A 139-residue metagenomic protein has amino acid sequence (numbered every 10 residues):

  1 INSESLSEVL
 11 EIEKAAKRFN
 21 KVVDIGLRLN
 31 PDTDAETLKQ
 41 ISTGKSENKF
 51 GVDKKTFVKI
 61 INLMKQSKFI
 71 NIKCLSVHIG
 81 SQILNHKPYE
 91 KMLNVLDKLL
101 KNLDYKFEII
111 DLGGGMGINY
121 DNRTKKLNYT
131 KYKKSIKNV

Functional and structural regions predicted by a protein language model:
I1-F107, I118: Active-site-proximal beta-alpha core segment in soluble small-molecule metabolic enzymes
L112: Structured binding elements
N119-V139: Anionic-ligand-binding alpha/beta catalytic cores of soluble enzymes and soluble regulatory domains that recognize
